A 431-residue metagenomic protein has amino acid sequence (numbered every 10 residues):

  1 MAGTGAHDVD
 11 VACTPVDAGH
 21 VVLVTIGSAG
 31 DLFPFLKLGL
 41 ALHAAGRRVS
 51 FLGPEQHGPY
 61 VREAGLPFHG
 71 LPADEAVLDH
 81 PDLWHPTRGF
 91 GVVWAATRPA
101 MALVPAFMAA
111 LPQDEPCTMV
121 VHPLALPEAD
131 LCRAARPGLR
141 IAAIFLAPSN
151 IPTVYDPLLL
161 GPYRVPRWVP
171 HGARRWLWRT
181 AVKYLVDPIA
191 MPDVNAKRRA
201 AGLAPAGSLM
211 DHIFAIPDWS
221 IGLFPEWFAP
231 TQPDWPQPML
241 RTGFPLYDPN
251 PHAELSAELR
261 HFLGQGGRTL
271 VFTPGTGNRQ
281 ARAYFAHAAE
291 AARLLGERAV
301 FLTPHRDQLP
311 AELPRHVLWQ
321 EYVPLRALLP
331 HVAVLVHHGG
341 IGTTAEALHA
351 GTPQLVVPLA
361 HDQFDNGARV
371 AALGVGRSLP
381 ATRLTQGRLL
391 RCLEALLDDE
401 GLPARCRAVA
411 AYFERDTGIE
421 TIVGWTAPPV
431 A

Functional and structural regions predicted by a protein language model:
A2-C13, R88, G387-A431: C-terminal amphipathic helix plus adjacent low-complexity, charged tail appended to glycosyltransferase catalytic
A2-G3, H7-P67: N-terminal subdomain of nucleotide-sugar transferases
T4, P15-D17, W227-V334: Donor-nucleotide binding loops and adjacent catalytic segments primarily of GT-B fold Leloir glycosyltransferases
D31, G39, V120-V121, E321-R369: A donor-sugar binding/catalytic signature common to diverse glycosyltransferases and related nucleotide-sugar
P67-C117, P170-W176, T180, P192-V194: Phosphate/nucleotide-donor binding subsite
A100-R174, E226-A229: Conserved nucleotide-sugar donor-interacting segment of glycosyltransferase catalytic cores, predominantly GT-B
A190-T242: Long, low-complexity segments enriched in small/aliphatic residues
H361-C392, A404: Change "using UDP/GDP/dTDP sugars" to "using nucleotide sugars
